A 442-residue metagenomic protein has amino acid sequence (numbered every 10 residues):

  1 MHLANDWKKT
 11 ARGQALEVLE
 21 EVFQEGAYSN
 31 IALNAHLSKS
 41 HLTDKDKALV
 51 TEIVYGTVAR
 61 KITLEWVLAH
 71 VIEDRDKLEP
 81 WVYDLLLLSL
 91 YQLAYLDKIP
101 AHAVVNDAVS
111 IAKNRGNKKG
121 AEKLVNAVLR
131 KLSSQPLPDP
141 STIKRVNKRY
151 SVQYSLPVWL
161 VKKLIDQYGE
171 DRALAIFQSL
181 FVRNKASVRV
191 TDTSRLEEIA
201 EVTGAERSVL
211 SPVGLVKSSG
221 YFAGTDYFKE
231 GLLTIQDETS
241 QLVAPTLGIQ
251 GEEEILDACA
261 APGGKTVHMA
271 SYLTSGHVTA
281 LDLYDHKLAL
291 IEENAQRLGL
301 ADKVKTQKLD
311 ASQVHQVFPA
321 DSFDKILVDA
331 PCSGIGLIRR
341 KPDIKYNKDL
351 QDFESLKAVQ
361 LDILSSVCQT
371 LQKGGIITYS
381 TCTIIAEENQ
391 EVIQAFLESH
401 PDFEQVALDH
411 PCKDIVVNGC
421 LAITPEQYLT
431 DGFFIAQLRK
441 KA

Functional and structural regions predicted by a protein language model:
M1-A442: S-adenosylmethionine
